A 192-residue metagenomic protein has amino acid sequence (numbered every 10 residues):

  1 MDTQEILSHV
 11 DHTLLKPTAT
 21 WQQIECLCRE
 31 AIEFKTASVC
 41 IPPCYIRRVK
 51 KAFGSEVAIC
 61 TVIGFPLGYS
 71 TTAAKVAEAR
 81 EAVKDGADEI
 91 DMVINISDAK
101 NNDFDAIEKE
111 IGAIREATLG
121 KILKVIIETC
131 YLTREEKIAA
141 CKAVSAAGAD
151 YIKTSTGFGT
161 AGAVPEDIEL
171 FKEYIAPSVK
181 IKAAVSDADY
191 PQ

Functional and structural regions predicted by a protein language model:
M1-F34, S38, C44-A183, D189-Q192: Alpha/beta enzyme core
